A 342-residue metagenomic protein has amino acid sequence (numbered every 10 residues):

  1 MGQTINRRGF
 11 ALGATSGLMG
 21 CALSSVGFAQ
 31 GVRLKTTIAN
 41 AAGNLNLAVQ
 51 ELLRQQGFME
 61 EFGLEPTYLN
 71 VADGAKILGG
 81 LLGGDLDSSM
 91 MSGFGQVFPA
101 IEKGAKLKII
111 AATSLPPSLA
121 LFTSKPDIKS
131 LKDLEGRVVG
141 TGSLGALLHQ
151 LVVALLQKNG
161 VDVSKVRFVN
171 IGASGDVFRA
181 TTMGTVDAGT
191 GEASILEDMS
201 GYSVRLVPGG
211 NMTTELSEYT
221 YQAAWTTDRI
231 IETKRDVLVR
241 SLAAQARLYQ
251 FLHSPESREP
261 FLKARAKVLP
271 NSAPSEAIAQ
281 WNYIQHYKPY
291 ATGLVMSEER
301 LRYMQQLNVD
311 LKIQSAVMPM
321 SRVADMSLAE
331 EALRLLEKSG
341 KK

Functional and structural regions predicted by a protein language model:
M1-L18: N-terminal secretory signal peptides and thylakoid transit peptides that target proteins across membranes
A29-M183, D187-A193, V204-G210, E215-E218: Short, glycine-/small- and polar/acidic-enriched structural segments that line small-molecule recognition paths
G79, G83, K132, Q150-A154 (+7 more regions): Solvent-exposed, polar/charged alpha-helical surfaces in well-ordered, non-transmembrane soluble domains, broadly
G95, D176-L269: Pocket-lining segment of extracytoplasmic ligand-binding domains
E232-S315: Secondary-structure end/capping motifs
Q305-K342: Conserved C-terminal helix/tail region of periplasmic/extracytoplasmic solute-binding proteins
